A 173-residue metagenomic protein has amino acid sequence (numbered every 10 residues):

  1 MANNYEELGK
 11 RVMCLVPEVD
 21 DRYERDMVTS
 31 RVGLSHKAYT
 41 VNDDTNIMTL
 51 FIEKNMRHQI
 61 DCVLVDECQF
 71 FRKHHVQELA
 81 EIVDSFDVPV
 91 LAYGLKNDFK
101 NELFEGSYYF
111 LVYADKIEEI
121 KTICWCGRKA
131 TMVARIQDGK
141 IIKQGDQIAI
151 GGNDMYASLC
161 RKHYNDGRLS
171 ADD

Functional and structural regions predicted by a protein language model:
M1-K54, D98-Y109, E119-T122, I141-K143 (+1 more regions): Conserved P-loop
N3, Q77-D84: Surface-exposed alpha-helical segments enriched in charged/polar residues
D66-C68, G94: Walker B catalytic acidic pair
C68-L79, F99-F104: Conserved ATPase-coupling elements of RecA-like P-loop NTPase cores
V83-G106: Sensor-1/coupling segment of RecA-like P-loop NTPase cores
D115, K121-I141: Conserved AAA+ ATPase core "coupling" helix
